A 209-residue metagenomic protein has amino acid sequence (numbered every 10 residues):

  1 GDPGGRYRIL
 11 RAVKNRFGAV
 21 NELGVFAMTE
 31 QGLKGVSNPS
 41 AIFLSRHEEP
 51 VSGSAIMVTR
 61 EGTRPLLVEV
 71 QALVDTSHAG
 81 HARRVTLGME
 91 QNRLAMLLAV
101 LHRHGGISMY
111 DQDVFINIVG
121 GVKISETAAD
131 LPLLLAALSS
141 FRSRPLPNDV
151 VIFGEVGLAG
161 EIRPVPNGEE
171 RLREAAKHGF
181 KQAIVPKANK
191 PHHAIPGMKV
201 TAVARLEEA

Functional and structural regions predicted by a protein language model:
D2-A209: Peripheral, non-AAA+ core regions of ATP-driven protein-machinery
